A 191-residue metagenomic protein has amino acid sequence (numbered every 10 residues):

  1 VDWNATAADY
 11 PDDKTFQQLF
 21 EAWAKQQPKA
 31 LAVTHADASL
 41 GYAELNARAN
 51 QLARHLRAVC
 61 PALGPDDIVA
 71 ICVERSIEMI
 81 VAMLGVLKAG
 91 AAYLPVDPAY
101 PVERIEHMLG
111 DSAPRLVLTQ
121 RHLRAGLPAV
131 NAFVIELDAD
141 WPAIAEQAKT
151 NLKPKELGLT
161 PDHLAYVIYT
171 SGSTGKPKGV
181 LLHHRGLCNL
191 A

Functional and structural regions predicted by a protein language model:
N4-C188: Carrier-protein-dependent adenylate-forming modules in NRPS/ANL systems
